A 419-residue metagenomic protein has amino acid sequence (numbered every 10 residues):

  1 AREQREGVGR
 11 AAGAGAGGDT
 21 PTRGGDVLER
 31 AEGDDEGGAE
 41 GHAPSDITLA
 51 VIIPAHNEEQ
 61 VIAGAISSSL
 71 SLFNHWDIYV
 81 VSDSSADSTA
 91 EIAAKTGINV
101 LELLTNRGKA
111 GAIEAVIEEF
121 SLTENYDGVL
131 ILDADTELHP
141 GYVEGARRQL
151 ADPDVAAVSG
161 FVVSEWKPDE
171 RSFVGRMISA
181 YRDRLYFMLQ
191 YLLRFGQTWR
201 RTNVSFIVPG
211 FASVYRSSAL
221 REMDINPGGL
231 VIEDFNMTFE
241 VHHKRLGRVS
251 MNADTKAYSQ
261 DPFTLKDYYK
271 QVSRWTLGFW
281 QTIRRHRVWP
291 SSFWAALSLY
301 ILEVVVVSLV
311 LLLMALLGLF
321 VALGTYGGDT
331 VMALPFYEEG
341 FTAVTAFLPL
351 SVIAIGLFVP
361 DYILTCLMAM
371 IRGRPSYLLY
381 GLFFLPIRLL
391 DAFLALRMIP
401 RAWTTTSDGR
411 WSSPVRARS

Functional and structural regions predicted by a protein language model:
R2-S45, V288-S298, G324-S419: Juxtamembrane C-terminal module of membrane proteins
Q60-G64, D87-K95, G141: Acidic helix N-cap motif at the loop->helix transition within catalytic regions of sugar-transfer enzymes
S67-W76: Short, acidic, metal-binding catalytic loop of nucleotide-sugar glycosyltransferases
S68, S82-A90, T105, T136-E137: A conserved acidic beta->alpha catalytic loop
A90-E119, F161: Conserved donor nucleotide-binding strand/loop of the catalytic core
A110-A112, E124, P140-G228, S273 (+1 more regions): Long helical/loop segments within the catalytic core of UDP-sugar-dependent glycosyltransferases, especially the large
E124-E137: Short beta-strand-to-loop acidic/aromatic patch adjacent to the donor-nucleotide binding site
G229, F239-A257: Catalytic donor-sugar/metal-binding loop of nucleotide-sugar-dependent glycosyltransferases
